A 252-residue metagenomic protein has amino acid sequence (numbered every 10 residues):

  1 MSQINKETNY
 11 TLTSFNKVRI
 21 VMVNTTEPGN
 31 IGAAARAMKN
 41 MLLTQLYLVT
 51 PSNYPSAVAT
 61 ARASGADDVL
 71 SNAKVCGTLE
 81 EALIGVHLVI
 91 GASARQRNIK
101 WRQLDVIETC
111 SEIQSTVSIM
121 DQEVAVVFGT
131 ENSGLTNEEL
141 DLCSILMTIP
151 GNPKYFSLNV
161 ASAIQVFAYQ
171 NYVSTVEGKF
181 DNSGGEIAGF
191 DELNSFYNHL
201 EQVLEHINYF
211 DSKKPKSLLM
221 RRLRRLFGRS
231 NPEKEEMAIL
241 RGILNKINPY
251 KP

Functional and structural regions predicted by a protein language model:
M1-P252: Post-transcriptional modification and biogenesis factors for structured RNAs of the translation apparatus
